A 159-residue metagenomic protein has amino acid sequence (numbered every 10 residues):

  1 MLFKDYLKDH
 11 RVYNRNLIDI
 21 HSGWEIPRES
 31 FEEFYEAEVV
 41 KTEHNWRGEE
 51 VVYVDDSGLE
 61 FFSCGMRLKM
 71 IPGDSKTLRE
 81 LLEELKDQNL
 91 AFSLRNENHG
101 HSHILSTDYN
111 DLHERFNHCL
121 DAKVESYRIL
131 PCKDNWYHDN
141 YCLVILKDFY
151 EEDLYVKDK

Functional and structural regions predicted by a protein language model:
K8, K86, H99-H101: Intrinsically disordered, low-complexity regions enriched for glutamine and histidine
H10, L78-K86: Amphipathic alpha-helical segments
Y13-R67, L90-L154: Acidic, low-complexity, intrinsically disordered interaction modules
I71: Long, positively charged binding patches that form subdomain-scale interaction surfaces for polyanionic ligands
D158-K159: Short acidic DE-rich linear segments
